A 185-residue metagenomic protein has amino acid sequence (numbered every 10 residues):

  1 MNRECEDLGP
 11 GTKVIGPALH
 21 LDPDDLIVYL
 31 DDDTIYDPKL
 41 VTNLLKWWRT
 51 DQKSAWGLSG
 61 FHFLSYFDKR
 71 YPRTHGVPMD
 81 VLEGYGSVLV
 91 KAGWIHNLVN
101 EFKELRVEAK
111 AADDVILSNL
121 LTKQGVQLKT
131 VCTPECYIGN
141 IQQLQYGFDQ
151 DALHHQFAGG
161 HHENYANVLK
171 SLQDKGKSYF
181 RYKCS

Functional and structural regions predicted by a protein language model:
M1-D25: Active-site-proximal specificity loops/subdomain of glycosyltransferases
N2-E6, L58, V131-T133: Conserved beta-strand termini and adjacent loop/short-helix elements that scaffold enzyme active sites in alpha/beta
P17, L21, I35-L105: Conserved catalytic core of nucleotide-sugar-dependent glycosyltransferases
P23-L26, Q52, V126: Short coil/turn segments at beta-strand junctions that form active-site/ligand-binding loops
D24-I35: Short beta-strand-to-loop acidic/aromatic patch adjacent to the donor-nucleotide binding site
I27, S87, A109-K110: A residue-level structural signature of the nucleotidyltransferase/glycosyltransferase Rossmann-like core
N97, E104-S185: C-terminal catalytic/acceptor-binding lobe
